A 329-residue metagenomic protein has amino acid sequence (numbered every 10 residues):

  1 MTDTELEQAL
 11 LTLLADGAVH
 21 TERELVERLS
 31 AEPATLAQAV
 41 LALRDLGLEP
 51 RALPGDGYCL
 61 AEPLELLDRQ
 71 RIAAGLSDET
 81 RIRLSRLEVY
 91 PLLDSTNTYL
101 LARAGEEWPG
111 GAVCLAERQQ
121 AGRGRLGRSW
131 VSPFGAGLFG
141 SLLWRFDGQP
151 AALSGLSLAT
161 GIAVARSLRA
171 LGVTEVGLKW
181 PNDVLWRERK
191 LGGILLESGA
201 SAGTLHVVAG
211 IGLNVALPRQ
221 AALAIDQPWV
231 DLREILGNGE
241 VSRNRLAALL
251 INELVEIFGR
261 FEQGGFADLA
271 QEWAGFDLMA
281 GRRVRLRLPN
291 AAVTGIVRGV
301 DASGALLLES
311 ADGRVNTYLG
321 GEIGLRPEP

Functional and structural regions predicted by a protein language model:
M1-E32, Q38-L41, D45-L46, A52 (+2 more regions): Long, positively charged amphipathic alpha-helical accessory segments at protein N-termini or as interdomain linkers
T2-A170, V241: N-terminal lobe of the biotin/lipoate ligase/transferase fold
R83, W108-G110, W180, R189 (+1 more regions): Short, basic and Ser/Thr-rich N-terminal targeting/leader segments
P91, L178-W180: Short loop/edge segments at beta-strand edges and connector loops that shape dinucleotide/nucleotide cofactor-binding
